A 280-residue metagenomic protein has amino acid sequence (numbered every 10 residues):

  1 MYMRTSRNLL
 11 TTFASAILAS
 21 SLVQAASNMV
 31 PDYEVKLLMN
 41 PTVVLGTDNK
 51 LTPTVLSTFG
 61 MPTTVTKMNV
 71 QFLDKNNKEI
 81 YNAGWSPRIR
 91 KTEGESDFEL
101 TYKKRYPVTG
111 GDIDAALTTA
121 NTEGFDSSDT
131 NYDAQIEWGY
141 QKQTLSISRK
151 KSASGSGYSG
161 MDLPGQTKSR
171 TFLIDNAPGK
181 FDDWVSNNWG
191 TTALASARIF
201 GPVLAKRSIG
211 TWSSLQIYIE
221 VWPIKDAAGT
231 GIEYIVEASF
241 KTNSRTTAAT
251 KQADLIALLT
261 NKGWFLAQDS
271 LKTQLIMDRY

Functional and structural regions predicted by a protein language model:
Y2-T12: Bacterial N-terminal signal peptides that target proteins for export
T11-S20: Bacterial N-terminal signal peptides
S21-A25: Sec/Tat signal peptide C-region and signal peptidase I cleavage site
A26-Y280: Phosphate-end processing signature that detects enzymes handling 5′-triphosphorylated RNA and polyphosphate
